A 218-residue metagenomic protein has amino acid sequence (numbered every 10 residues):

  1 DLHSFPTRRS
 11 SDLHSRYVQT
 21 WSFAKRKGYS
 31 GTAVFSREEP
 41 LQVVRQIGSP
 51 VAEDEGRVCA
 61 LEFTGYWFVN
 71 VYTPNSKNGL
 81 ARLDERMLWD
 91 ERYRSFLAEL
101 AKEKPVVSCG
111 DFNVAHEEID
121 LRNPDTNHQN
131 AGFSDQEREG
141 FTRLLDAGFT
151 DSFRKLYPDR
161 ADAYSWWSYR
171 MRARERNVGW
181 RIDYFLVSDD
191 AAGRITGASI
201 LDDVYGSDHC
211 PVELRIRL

Functional and structural regions predicted by a protein language model:
L2-S10: Short, small-residue-biased leader/transition segments that mark boundaries at the very start of proteins
R9-T20: Internal alpha/beta domain cores that form substrate/cofactor-binding pockets in large enzymes and binding proteins
D12, K25-G28, S36, A52-D54: Generic structural signal for well-ordered secondary structure
S15, Y29-G31, R57: A generic structural signal for short beta-strands and their flanking turns/coil linkers
V18-S22, G197-S199: A short linear hydrophobic-aromatic micro-motif
T20-Y29, I47: A short, structured active-site edge motif that brings together acidic residues
K27-A33, F141-T142: Short, charged, surface-exposed secondary-structure boundary motifs
E38-L218: Active-site regions of metal-assisted phosphoester/phosphodiester hydrolases, unifying DNase/endonuclease modules
